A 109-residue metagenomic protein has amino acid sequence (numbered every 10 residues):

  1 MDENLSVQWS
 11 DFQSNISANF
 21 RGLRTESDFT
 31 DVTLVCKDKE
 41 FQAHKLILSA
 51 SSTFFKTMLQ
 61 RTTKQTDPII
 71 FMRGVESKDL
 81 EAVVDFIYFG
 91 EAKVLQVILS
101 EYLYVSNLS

Functional and structural regions predicted by a protein language model:
M1-S6: Cytosolic, low-complexity regulatory segments enriched in Ser/Pro/Gly with interspersed Lys/Arg in eukaryotic signaling
F12-S109: Canonical BTB/POZ domain core
